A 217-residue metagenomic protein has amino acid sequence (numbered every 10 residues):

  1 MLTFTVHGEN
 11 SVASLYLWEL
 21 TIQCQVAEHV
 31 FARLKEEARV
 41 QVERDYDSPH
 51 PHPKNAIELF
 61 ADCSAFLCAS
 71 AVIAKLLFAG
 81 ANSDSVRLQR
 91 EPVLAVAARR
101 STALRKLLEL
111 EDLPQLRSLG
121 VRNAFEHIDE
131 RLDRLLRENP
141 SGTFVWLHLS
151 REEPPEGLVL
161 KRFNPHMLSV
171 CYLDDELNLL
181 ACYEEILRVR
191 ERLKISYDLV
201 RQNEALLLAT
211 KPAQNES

Functional and structural regions predicted by a protein language model:
M1-P114, G142-S217: Amphipathic alpha-helical interface segments
G80, A124-H127, R131, S141-F144: Bulky hydrophobic/aromatic packing residues
L113-R134: Histidine-centered, metal-coordinating catalytic motifs and their short helical/loop contexts
L136-N139: Acidic catalytic motifs of isoprenoid enzymes
